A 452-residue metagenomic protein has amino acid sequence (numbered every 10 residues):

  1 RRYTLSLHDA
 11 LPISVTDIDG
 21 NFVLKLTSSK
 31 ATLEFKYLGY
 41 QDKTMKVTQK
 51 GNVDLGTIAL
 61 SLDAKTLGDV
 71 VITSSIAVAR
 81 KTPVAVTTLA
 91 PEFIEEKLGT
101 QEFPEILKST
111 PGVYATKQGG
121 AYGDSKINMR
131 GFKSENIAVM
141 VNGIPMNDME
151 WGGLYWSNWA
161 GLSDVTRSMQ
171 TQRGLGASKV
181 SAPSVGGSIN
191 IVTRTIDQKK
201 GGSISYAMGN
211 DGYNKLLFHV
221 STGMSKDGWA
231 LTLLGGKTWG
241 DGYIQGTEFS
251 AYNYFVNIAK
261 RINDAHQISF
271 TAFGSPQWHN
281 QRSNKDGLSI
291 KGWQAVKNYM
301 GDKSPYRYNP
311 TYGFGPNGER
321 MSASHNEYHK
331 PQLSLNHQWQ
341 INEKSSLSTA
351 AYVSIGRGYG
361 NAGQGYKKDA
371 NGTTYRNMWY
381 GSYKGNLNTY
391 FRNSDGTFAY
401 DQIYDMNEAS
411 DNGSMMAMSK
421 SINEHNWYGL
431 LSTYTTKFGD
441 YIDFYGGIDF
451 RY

Functional and structural regions predicted by a protein language model:
Y3-L11: Short, small-residue-biased leader/transition segments that mark boundaries at the very start of proteins
L7-H8, E34-Q41, K50-E96, S134: Short, acidic, small-residue-rich periplasmic hinge/interaction motif at the N-terminus of Gram-negative outer-membrane
A10-N21: Short, acidic Ser/Thr/Gly-rich low-complexity loop/linker segments typical of extracellular and cell-surface proteins
V23-K25, K126, P145-R173, V192: Short acidic/polar hinge/loop motifs at secondary-structure boundaries that mediate gating or recognition
P104-P145, G161, R167: Extracytoplasmic beta-strand/coil segments of soluble accessory domains associated with Gram-negative outer-membrane
A160-S205: A beta-strand signature from Gram-negative outer-membrane beta-barrel systems, especially the internal plug domain
G201, M208-W239, I244-R282, L333-H337 (+1 more regions): Transmembrane beta-barrel wall of Gram-negative outer-membrane proteins
A259, Q267-S334, N361-S419: Acidic/polar loop-and-plug regions of large Gram-negative outer-membrane beta-barrel proteins
